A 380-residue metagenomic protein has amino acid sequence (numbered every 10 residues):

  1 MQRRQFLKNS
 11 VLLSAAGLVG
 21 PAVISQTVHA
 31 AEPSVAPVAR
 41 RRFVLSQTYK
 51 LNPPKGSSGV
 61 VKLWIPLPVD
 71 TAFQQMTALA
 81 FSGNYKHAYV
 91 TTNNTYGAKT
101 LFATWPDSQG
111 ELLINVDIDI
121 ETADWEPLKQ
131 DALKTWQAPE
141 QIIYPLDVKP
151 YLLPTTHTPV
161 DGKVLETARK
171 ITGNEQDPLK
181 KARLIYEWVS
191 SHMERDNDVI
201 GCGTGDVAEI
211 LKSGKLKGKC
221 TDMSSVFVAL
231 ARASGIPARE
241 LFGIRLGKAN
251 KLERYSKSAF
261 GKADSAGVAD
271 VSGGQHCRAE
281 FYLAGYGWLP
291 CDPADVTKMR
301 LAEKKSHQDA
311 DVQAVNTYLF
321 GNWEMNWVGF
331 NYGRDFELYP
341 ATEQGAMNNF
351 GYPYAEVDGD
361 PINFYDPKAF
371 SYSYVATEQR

Functional and structural regions predicted by a protein language model:
Q5-T27: N-terminal export signals
A30-E126: Intrinsically disordered, low-complexity N-terminal segments that are enriched in acidic
L79-S82, Q130-E140, P293-V296: Short intrinsically disordered coil segments
N93, N115-R195, G201-G214: Acidic low-complexity segments
T104-P159, P340-R380: Secretory-pathway-linked proteins and extracytosolic
N174, P178-A182, E187-C277, M299-A302: Active-site neighborhood of thiol-dependent amide/isopeptide-bond enzymes
K248-L252, S256-R380: Active-site rim recognition segments
